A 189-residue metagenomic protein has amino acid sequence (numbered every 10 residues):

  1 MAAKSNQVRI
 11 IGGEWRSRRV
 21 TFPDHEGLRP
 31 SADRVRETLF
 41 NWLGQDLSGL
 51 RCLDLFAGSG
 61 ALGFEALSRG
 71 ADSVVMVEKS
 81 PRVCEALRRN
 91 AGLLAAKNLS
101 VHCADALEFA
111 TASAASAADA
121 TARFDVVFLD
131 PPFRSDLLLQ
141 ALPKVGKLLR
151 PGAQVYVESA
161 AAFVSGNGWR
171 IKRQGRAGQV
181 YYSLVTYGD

Functional and structural regions predicted by a protein language model:
M1-D189: Class I S-adenosyl-L-methionine-dependent methyltransferase catalytic core
